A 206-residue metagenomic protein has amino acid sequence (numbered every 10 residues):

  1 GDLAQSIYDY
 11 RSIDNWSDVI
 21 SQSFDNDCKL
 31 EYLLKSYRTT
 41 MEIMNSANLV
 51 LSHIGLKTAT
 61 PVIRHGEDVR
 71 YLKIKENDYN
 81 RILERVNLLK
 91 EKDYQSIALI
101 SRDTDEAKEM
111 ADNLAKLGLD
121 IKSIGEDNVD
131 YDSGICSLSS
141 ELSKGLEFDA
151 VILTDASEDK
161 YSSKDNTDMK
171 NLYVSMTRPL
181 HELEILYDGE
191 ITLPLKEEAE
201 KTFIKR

Functional and structural regions predicted by a protein language model:
G1-R206: Conserved helicase motor core of SF1/SF2 NTP-dependent helicases
